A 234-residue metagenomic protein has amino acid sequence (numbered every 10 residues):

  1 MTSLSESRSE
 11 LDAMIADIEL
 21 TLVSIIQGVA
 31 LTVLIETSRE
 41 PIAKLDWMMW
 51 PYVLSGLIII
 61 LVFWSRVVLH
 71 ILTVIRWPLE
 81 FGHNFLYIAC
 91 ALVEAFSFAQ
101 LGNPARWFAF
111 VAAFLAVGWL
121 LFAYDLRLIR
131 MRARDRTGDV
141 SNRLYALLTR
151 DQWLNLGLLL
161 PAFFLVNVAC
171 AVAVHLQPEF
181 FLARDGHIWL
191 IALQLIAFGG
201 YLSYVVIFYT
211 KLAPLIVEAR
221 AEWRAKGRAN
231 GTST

Functional and structural regions predicted by a protein language model:
M1-V67: N-terminal topogenic module of multi-pass integral membrane proteins
E10-V23, L144-L165: Loop-to-transmembrane boundary segments
S24-P41, F85-P104, P161-Q177: Hydrophobic alpha-helical transmembrane segments and adjacent interfacial helices in integral membrane proteins
K44-L57, G102-F122, A192-A197: Alpha-helical transmembrane segments
I58-L69, A116-G138, V205-L215: Membrane-water interface of transmembrane alpha-helices
V74-F85: Cytoplasmic-side transmembrane-helix entry/capping segments in multi-pass membrane proteins
I88-L156: Membrane-proximal helix-loop-helix units in multi-pass membrane proteins
L160-T234: C-terminal transmembrane-bundle signature of multipass membrane proteins, characterized by strong activation on
